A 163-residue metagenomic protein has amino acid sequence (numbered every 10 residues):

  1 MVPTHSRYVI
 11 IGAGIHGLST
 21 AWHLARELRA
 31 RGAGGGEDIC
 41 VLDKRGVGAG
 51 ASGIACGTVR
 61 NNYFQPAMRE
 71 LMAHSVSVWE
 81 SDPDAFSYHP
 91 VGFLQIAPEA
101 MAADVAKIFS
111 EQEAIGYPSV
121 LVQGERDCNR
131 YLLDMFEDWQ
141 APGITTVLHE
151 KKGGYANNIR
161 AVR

Functional and structural regions predicted by a protein language model:
V2-H16, C40: Beta1/beta-strand and adjacent pyrophosphate-binding region of the FAD-binding site in flavoprotein oxidoreductases
V2-P3, A33, Y88: Short, flexible hinge/linker loops that cap or flank conserved catalytic cores
H5, G36-E37, V91: A general structural motif
I10, E70, H74, A156 (+1 more regions): Conserved active-site and cofactor/substrate-binding residues in soluble primary-metabolism enzymes
A25-S52: Glycine-rich FAD pyrophosphate-binding loop
C56-W139, G143-I144: Dinucleotide-binding Rossmann-like beta1-alpha1 core, especially the glycine-rich loop that anchors the ADP
L148-R163: Helical element adjacent to the flavin cofactor pocket in flavoenzyme catalytic cores
